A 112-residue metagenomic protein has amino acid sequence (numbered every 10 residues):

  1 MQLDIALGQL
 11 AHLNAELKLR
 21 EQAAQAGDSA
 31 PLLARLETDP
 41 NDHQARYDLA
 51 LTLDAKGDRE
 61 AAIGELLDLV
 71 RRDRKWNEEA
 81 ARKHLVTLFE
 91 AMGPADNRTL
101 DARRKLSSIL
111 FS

Functional and structural regions predicted by a protein language model:
M1-D4, L69, L88: Alpha-helical solenoid scaffolds that mediate protein-protein interactions, centered on TPR/SEL1-like repeats but also
Q2-D39, Q44: Alpha-helical adaptor scaffolds
I5, P40-N41, G57, R74-W76: Short coil turns that delineate tetratricopeptide repeat
L33-E37, L67, V86, R104: Alpha-solenoid helical repeat scaffolds
Q44, A61-A62, A80, N97-D101: Alpha-helical positions within canonical tetratricopeptide repeat
